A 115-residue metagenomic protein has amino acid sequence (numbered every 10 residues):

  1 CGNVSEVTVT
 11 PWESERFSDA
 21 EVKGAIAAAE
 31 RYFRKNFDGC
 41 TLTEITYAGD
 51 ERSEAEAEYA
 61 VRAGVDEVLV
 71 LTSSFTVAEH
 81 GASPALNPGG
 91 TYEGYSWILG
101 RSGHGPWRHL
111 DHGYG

Functional and structural regions predicted by a protein language model:
C1-T91: Flexible low-complexity loop/turn motifs enriched in small/helix-breaking residues
Y92-G115: Short beta-strand edge/turn micro-motifs at domain boundaries
